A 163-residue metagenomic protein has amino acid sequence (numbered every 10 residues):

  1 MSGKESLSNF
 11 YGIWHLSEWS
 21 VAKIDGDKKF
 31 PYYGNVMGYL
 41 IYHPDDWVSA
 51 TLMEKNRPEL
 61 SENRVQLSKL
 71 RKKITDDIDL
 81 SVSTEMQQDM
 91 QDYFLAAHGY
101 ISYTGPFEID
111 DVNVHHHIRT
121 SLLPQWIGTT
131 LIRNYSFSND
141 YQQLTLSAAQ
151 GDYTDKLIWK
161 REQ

Functional and structural regions predicted by a protein language model:
M1-Q163: Lipid interaction determinants
